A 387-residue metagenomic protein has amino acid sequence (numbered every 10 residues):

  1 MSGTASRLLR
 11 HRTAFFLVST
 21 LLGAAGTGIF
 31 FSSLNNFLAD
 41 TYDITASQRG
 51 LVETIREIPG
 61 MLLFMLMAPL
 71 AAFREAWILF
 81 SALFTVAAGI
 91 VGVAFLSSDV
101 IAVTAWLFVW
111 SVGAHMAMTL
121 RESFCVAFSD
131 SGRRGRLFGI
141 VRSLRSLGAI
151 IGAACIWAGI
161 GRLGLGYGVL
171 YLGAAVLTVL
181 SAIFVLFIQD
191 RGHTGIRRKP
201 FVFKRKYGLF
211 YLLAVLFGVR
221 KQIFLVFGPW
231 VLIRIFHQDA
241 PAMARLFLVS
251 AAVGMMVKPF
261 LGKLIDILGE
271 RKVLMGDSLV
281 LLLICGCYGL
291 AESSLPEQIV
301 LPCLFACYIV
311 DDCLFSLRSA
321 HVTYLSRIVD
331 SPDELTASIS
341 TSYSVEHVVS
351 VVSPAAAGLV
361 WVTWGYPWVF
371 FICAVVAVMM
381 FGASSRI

Functional and structural regions predicted by a protein language model:
L21, G89, I101-A117, I299-S316: Hydrophobic core of transmembrane alpha-helices in multi-pass small-molecule transporters, especially MFS/SLC-type
S32-Q48, V226-M243, R327: Short amphipathic helix-loop junctions that connect adjacent transmembrane helices in Major Facilitator Superfamily/SLC
L34, M116-S129, F315-D330: Intracellular juxtamembrane helix-capping segments at the cytosolic ends of symmetry-related transmembrane helices
L63-E75, I160, V257-E270, W361-V362: Helix-to-loop junctions at the C-terminal end of transmembrane segments in multipass secondary transporters
A71-L83, I267-V280: Cytoplasmic membrane-interface "Motif A"-like loop-to-helix N-cap segments of 12-TM Major Facilitator Superfamily
F84-S98, V280-E297: C-terminal ends and interior cores of transmembrane alpha-helices in multi-pass membrane transporters/permeases
G139-A154, Y343-S353: Glycine-rich segments within core transmembrane alpha-helices of 12-TM secondary carriers
A175-T194, A383-I387: C-terminal membrane-cytosol helix-exit motif in multi-pass small-molecule transporters
